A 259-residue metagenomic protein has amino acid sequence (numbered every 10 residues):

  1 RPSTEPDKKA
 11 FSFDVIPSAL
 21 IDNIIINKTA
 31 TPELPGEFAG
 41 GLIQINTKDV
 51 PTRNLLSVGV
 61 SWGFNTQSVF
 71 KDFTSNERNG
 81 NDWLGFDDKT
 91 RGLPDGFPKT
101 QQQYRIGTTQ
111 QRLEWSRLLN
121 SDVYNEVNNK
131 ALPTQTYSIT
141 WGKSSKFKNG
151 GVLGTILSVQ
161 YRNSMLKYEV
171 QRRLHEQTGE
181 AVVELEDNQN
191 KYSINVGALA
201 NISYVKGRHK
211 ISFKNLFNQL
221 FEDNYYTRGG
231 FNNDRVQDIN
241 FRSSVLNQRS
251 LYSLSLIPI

Functional and structural regions predicted by a protein language model:
P2-K28, T74: Short acidic/polar hinge/loop motifs at secondary-structure boundaries that mediate gating or recognition
P6-D7, I26-N27, N120-N125, G179-E186 (+1 more regions): Extracytoplasmic loops and strand-loop junctions of Gram-negative outer membrane beta-barrel proteins
A10, D14-V15, E33-L34, F147 (+1 more regions): A general structural signal for stabilizing positions within well-ordered secondary structure
K28, T47, Y161: Residues that line or immediately flank small-molecule/substrate-binding pockets and catalytic motifs
P32-V123, V127-Q135, G151-G154: N-terminal, post-signal-peptide soluble/periplasmic segments of Gram-negative outer-membrane pore/transport systems
T74-N79, E169-E180, T227-I239: Flexible, surface-exposed loop regions and adjacent strand-edge segments of Gram-negative outer-membrane beta-barrel
R105-Q111, W115-Y226, R249-L254: Transmembrane beta-barrel wall of Gram-negative outer-membrane proteins
P258-I259: Conserved small/polar residues in nucleotide/adenosyl-binding loops
